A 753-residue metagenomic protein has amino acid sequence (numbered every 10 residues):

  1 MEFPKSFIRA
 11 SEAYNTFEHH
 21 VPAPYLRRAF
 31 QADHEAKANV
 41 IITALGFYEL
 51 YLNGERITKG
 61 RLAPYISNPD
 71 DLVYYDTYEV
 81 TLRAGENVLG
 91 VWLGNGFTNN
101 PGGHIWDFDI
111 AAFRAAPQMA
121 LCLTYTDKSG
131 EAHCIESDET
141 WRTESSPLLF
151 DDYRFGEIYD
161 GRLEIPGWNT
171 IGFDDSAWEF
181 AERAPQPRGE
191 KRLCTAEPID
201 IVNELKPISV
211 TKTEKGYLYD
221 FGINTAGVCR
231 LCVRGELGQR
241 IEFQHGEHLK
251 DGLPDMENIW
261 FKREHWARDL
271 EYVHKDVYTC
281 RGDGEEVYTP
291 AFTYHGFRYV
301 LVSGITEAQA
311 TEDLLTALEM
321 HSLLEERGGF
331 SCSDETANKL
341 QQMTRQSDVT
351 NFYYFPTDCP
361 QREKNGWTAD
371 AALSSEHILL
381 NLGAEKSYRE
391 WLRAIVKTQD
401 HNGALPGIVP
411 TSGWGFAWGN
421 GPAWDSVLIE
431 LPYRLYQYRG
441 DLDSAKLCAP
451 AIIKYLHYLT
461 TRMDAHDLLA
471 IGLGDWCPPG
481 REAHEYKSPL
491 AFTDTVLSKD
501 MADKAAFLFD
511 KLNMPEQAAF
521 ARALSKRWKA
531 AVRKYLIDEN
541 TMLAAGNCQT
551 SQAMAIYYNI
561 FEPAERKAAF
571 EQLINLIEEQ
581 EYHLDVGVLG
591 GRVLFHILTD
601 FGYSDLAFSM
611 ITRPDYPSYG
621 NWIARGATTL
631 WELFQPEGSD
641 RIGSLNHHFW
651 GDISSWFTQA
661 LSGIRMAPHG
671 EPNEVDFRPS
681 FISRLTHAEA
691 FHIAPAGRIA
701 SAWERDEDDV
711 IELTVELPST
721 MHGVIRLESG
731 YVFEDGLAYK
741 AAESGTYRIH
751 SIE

Functional and structural regions predicted by a protein language model:
M1-R362, D370, K386-R389, P406-G413 (+4 more regions): Extracellular/oxidizing-compartment recognition motifs
E18-H20, F221, N365, P422-A423 (+4 more regions): Short helix-capping and inter-helix turn/linker motifs at the boundaries of alpha-helical repeat units
N39-I42, V228-E247, F292, S303 (+6 more regions): Alpha-helical support elements that line or immediately flank enzyme active sites and cofactor-binding pockets
F47, D138-S145, Y299, Q309-M343 (+6 more regions): Active-site acid/base region of carbohydrate-active enzymes
T58-D70, L253-L270, E385-R481, K487 (+1 more regions): Helix-terminus loop motifs that line ligand-binding clefts
A115-C122, H133-G167, R192-E197, I201-N203 (+1 more regions): Non-catalytic C-terminal accessory modules of carbohydrate-active enzymes
Y159-D160, E363, N381, V427-I429 (+5 more regions): C-terminal capping/lid segments that line or modulate ligand- or cofactor-binding pockets
